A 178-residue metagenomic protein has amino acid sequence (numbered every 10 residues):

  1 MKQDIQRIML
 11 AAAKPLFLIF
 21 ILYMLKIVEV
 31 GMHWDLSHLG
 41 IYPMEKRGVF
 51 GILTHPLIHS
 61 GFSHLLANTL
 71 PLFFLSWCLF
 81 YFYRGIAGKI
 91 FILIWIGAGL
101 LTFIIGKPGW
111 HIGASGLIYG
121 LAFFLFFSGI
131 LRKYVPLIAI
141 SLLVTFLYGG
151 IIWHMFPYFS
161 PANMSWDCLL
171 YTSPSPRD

Functional and structural regions predicted by a protein language model:
M1-R7: Short, Lys/Arg-rich, polar N-terminal cytosolic tail immediately upstream of the first transmembrane signal-anchor
A11-I90, F103-H111, A162-M164: N-terminal TM1-TM2 helical hairpin plus the immediately adjacent luminal interfacial "cap"
Y23-K26, I96-I104, L143-H154: Aromatic-anchored segments of alpha-helical transmembrane domains
L53, H64, G116, F146 (+1 more regions): Divalent metal-coordination and catalytic microenvironments
L66, L70, A114-A122, D167: Membrane-embedded alpha-helical segments of multi-pass membrane proteins, especially the transmembrane helices
S76, F80, F123-S128: Hydrophobic transmembrane alpha-helices
L137, P161-L170: Loop-to-transmembrane alpha-helix initiation sites
Y171-D178: Conserved small/polar residues in nucleotide/adenosyl-binding loops
